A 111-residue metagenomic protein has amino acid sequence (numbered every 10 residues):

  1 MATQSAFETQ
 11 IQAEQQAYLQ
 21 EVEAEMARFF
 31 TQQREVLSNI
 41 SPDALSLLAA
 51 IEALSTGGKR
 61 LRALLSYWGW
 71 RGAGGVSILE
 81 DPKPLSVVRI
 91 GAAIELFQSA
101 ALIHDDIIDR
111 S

Functional and structural regions predicted by a protein language model:
M1-I94, I103, I107-S111: Conserved N-terminal diphosphate/IPP-binding helix and adjacent helical/loop segment of trans-prenyltransferase domains
S99: Conserved active-site-proximal loop/helix segments of enzymes involved in bacterial cell-wall and related
